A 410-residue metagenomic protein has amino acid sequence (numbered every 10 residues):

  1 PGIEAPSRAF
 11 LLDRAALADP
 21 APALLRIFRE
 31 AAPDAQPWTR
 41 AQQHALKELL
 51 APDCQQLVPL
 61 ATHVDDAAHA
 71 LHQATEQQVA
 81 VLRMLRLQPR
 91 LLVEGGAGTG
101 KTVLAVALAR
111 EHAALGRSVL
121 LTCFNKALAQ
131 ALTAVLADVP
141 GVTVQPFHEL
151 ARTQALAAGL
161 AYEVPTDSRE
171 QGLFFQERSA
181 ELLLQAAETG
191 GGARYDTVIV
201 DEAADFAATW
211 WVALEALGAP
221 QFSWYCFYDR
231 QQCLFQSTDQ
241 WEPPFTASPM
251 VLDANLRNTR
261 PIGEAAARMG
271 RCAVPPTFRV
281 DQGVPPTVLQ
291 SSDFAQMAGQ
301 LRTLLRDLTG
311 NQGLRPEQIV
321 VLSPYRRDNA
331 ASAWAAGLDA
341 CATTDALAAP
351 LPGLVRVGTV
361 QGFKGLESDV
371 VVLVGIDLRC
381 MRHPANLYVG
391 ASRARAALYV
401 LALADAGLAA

Functional and structural regions predicted by a protein language model:
P1-L50: Accessory nucleic-acid engagement/destabilization modules that flank
A16-D19, R29-P33, A51, G116 (+3 more regions): Short, flexible coil/linker elements and helix-boundary hinge sites characteristic of intrinsically disordered
P52-A74, E94: Conserved adenine-nucleotide phosphate-binding loops and their immediately adjacent elements
A70-G159, Q176-E177, L182-E188, G192-A410: Conserved helicase motor core of SF1/SF2 NTP-dependent helicases
F124, P165, R169-F174: Hydrophobic multi-pass inner-membrane translocation pores used for secretion and envelope-lipid/glycan export
